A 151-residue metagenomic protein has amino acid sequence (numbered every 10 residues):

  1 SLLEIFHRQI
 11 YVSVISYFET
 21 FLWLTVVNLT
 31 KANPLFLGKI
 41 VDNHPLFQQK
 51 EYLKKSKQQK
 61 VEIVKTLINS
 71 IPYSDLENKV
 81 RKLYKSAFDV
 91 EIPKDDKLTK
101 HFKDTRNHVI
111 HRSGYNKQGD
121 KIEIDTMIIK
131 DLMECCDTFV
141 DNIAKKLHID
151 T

Functional and structural regions predicted by a protein language model:
S1-E4, Q118-E123: Short, surface-exposed loop/turn segments at secondary-structure junctions
S1-K103: Helix-loop junctions and short alpha-helical segments
T25, K117-Q118: Short amphipathic alpha-helical segments with coiled-coil-like heptad repeat character
P93-H108, K121-T151: Amphipathic, Lys/Arg-enriched alpha-helical patches that create a basic surface for binding polyanionic ligands
H111: Histidine-centered active-site/metal-ligand motif
G114: Phosphate/pyrophosphate-binding loop motifs in nucleotide- or prenyl diphosphate-using proteins
